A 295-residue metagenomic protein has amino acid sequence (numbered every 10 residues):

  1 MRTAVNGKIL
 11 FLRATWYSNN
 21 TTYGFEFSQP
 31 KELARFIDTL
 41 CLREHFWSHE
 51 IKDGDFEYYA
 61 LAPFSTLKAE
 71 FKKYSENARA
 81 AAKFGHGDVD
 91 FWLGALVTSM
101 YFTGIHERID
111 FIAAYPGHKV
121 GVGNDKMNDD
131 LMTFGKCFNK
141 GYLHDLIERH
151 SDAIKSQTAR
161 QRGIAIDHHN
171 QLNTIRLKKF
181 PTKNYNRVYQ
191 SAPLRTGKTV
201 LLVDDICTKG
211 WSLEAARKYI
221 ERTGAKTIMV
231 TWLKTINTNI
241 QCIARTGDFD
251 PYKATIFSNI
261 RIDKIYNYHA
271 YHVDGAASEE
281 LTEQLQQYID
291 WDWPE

Functional and structural regions predicted by a protein language model:
M1, S18-N19, F84-D88, H118-V122 (+1 more regions): Short acidic, S/G/P-rich loop/turn micro-motifs used as interaction or catalytic elements
M1-S28: Acidic, Mg2+-coordinating phosphoryl-transfer loop and its flanking beta/alpha structural elements, shared across
V5, K136, E221: Anion (oxyanion) recognition and catalysis
F11, Y142-L143, T227: Hydrophobic beta-strand scaffold residues
A14, Q29-A69, E214-E295: PRPP-dependent phosphoribosyltransferase catalytic core
R35-F111, V120-G121, D125, R149-T196 (+3 more regions): Active-site-facing substrate-recognition patch
Y115, K140-K155: A short, structured active-site edge motif that brings together acidic residues
A159-F257: PRPP/pyrophosphate-binding module of the type I phosphoribosyltransferase fold
